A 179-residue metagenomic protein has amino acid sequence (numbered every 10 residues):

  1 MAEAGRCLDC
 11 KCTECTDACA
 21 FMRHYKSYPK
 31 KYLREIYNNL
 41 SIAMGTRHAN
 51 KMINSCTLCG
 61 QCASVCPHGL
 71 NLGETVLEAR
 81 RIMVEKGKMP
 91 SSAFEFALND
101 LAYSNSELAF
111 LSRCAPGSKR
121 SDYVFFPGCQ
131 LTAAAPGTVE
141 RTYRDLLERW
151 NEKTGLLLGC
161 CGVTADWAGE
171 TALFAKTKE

Functional and structural regions predicted by a protein language model:
A2-E14: Local sequence-structure signature of Cys/Sec-based thiol-disulfide redox active-site neighborhoods
A4-C7, K26-E179: Iron-sulfur-cluster electron-transfer modules
E14, A18-R23: Canonical Radical SAM [4Fe-4S] cluster-binding loop centered on the CxxxCxxC motif and its immediate flanking residues
